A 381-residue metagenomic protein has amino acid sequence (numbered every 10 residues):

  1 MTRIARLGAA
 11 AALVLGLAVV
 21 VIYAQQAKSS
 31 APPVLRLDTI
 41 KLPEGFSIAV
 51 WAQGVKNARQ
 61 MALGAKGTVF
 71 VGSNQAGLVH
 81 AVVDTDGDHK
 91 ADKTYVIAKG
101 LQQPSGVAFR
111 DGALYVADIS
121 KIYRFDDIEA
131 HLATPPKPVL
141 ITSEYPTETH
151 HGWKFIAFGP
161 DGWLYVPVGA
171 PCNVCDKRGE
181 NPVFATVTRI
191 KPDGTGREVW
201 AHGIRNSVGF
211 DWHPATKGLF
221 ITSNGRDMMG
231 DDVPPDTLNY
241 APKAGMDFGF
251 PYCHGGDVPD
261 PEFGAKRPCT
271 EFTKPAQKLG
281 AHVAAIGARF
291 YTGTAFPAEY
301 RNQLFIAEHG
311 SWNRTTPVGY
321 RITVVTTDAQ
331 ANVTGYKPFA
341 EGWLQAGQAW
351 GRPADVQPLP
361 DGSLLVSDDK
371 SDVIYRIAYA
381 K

Functional and structural regions predicted by a protein language model:
M1-I4: N-terminal secretory signal peptides that target proteins for export/translocation
R6-A9, A24: N-terminal export leaders
G8-V19: Bacterial N-terminal signal peptides
Y23-K381: Beta-propeller domains with acidic blade repeats across secreted/periplasmic ectodomains and cytosolic WD/CNH propellers
